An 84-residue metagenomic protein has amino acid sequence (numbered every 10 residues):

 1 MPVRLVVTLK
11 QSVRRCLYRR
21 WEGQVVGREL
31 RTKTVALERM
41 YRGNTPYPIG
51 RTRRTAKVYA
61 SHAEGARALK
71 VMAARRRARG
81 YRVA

Functional and structural regions predicted by a protein language model:
M1, A73-A84: Boundary/linker segments flanking structured domains
M1-R14: Negatively charged, low-complexity tracts enriched in Asp/Glu with abundant Ser/Thr
R4, T55-A56: Local beta-strand/beta-hairpin segments that build beta-sheet-rich folds
V6-T8, Y41-G43, G65: Short secondary-structure boundary micro-motifs
R14-T55, R79: Short aromatic-glycine-(Arg/Gly/Cys) micro-motifs in beta-strand/loop hairpins
A60-A78: A short, charged, amphipathic alpha-helix used as a generic interaction element across diverse proteins
